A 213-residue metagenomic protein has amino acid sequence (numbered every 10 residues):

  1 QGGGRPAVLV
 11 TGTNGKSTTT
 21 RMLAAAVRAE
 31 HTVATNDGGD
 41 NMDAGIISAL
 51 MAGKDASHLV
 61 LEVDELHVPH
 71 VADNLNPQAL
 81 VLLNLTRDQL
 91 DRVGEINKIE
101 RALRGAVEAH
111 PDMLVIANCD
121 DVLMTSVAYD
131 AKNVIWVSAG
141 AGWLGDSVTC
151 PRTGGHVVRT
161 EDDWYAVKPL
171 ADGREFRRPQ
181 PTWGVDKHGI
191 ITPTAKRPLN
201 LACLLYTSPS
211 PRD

Functional and structural regions predicted by a protein language model:
Q1-S138, W143-R152, H156: Phosphate-binding loop of NTP-binding sites
A139-L205: Cys/His-rich short segments
Y206-D213: Conserved small/polar residues in nucleotide/adenosyl-binding loops
